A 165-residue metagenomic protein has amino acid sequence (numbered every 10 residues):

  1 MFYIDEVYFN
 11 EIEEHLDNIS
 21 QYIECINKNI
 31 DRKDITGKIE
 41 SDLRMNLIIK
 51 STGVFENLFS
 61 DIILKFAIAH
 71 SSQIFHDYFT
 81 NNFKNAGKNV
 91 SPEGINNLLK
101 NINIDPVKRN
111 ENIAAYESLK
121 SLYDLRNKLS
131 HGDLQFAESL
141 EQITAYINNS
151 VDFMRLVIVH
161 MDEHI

Functional and structural regions predicted by a protein language model:
M1-N46: Charged alpha-helical initiation segments
E11, N18, C25, K50 (+4 more regions): Charged, amphipathic alpha-helical oligomerization/scaffolding segments
L16, S20-I23, N27, L58-F59 (+4 more regions): A structural signal for well-ordered alpha-helices, especially hydrophobic packing surfaces of coiled-coils
K28-D31, I35, I63, A67 (+2 more regions): Short, flexible helix-adjacent loops and helix caps
T36, E40-R44, A115, S139-I143: Residue-level recognition of alpha-helical structural elements
L43-F66: Short, hydrophobic, well-ordered secondary-structure elements
A67-A137, V157, H164: Flexible secondary-structure boundary motifs
F136-I165: C-terminal structured interaction module
